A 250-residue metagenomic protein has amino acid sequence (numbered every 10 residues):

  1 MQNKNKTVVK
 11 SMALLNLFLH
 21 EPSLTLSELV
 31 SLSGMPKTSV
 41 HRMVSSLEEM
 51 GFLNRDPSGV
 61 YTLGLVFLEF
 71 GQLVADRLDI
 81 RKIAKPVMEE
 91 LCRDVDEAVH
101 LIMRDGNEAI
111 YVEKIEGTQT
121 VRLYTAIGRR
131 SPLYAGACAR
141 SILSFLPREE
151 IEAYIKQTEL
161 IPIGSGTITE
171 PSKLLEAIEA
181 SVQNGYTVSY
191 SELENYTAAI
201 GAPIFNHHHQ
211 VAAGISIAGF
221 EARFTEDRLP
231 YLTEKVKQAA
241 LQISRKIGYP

Functional and structural regions predicted by a protein language model:
M1-R77, R81-K82, E89, K246: N-terminal helix-turn-helix
L19, A139, L143, P147 (+2 more regions): Short amphipathic alpha-helical signal-transduction/dimerization elements
L53-N54, L101-I102, I204: A structural signal for short hydrophobic beta-strand segments in well-ordered beta-sheet cores
S58, V99, A199-G201: Short loop/turn microsegments at loop-to-beta-strand junctions
A75-T120, F145-E149, L174: All-alpha effector-binding/dimerization core of bacterial HTH-type transcriptional repressors
L123-L193: Short, solvent-exposed recognition segments
T167-A239: Extended hydrophobic
